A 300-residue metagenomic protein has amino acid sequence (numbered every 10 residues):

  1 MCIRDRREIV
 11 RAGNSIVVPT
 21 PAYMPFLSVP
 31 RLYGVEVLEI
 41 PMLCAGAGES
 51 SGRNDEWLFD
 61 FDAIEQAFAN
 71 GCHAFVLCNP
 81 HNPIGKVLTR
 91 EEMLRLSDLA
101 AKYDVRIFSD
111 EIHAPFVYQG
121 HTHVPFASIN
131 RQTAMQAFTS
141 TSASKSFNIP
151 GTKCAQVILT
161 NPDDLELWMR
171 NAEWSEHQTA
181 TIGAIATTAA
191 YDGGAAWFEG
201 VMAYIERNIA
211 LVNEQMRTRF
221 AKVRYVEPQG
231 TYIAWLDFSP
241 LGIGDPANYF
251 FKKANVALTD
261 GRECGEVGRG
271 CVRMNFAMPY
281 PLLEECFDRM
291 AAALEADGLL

Functional and structural regions predicted by a protein language model:
R4-E8, V18-V37, M42-C44: Substrate-binding/gating loop at the entrance of the active-site cleft, primarily in PLP-dependent aminotransferase-like
R4-S15, L241-G244: Phosphate-binding glycine-rich loop
N14, V35, K102-R106, A134-M135: A short helix->loop->beta-strand "cap" motif at the edges of active sites that frequently abuts
M42-H121: Active-site phosphate-binding strand-loop segment of PLP-dependent enzymes
D62-Q66, T133, Y249-L258, C264-L300: PLP-dependent enzyme catalytic core of the Aspartate aminotransferase-like
I129-L167, T179: Active-site PLP attachment segment
E166-S175, A190-N213: Structural signature of PLP-dependent enzymes
T188, Y204-N213, R224-D237: Conserved glycine-rich beta-strand-loop-beta hairpin in the small C-terminal domain of fold type I
